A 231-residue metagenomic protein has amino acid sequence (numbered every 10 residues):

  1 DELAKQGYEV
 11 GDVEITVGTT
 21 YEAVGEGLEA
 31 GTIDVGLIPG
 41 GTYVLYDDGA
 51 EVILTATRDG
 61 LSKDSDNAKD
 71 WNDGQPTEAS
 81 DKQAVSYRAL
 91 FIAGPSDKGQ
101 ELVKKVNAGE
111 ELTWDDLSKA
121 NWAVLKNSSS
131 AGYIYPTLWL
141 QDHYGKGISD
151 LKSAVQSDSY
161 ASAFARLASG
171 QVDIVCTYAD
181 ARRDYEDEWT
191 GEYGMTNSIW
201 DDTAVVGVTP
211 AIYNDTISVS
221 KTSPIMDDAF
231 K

Functional and structural regions predicted by a protein language model:
D1, T20, A131: Extracytoplasmic "Venus flytrap"
D1, V13-V17, K119-V124: Short, well-ordered beta-strand elements
D1-D12, L138: Short, polar/charged alpha-helical segment
Y8, V13-E26, P39, G147-A165: Short helix-initiation/N-cap motifs at beta->coil->alpha
V17-E22, G31-V44, D48-A50, L54-D59 (+2 more regions): Beta->alpha turn/N-cap motifs
T55-A79, Q83-L90, G191-F230: Periplasmic-binding protein-like
T57-S130, L138-Q141: A conserved helix-loop-strand patch within extracytoplasmic ligand-binding domains of the periplasmic binding
V106-T113, S118-D227: Pocket-lining segment of extracytoplasmic ligand-binding domains
